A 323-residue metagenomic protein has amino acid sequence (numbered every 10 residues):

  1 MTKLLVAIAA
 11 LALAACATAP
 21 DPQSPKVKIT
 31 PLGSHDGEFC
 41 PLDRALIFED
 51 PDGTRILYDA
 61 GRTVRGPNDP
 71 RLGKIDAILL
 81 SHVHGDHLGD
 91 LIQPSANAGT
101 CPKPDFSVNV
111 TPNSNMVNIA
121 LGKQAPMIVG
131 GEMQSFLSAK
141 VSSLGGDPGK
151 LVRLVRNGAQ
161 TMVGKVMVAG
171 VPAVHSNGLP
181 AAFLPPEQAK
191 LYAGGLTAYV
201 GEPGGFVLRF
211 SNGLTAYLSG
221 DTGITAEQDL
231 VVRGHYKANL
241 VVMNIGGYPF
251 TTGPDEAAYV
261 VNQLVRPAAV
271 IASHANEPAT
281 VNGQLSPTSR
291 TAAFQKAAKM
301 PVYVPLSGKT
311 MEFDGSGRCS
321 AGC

Functional and structural regions predicted by a protein language model:
M1-L5: Bacterial N-terminal signal peptides that target proteins for export
A14-A15: C-terminal motif of bacterial Sec signal peptides marking the signal peptidase cleavage site
D21, D36-V117, N177-A198, G223-Y236: Pre-active-site segment of Zn-dependent metallo-hydrolases
P22-I29, D50-R55, Q160-A169, R209-A216 (+2 more regions): Beta-strand-turn-beta hairpins that frame and shape the catalytic cleft of phosphate-ester-processing enzymes
G37-L42, V64-R65, H84-G89, V129 (+7 more regions): Active-site environment of divalent metal-dependent phosphoester hydrolases
L57-G61, I75-L91, I128-G131, A216-T222 (+3 more regions): Active-site neighborhood of phospho(di)ester-bond hydrolases with catalytic His/Asp-centered motifs
G61-P70, A189-Q263: Active-site-proximal loop/helix segments of hydrolase catalytic cores
N118-T161, A258-C323: Binuclear metal-ion centers of metallo-dependent hydrolases, dominated by the metallo-beta-lactamase
